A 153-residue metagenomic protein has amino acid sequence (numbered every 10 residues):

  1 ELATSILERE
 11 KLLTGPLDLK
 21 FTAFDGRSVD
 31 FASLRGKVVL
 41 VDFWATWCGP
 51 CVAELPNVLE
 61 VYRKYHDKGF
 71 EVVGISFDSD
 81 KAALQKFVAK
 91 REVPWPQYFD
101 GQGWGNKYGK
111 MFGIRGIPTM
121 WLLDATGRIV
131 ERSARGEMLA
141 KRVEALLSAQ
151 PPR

Functional and structural regions predicted by a protein language model:
E1-R27, A32-R35, K86-A89, P152-R153: N-proximal helix/coil linker or "cap" segments that precede and/or mark the start of modular domains
L17, V39, I117-P118: Short loop/turn microsegments at loop-to-beta-strand junctions
V29-G49, V58: Short active-site neighborhood of thiol/selenol oxidoreductases, capturing the structured segment around
R35-K37, D67, V93, I114: Active-site acidic short loop of glycosyltransferases
A53-E92, G101-K110, K141: Structural microenvironment flanking redox-active thiols in thiol-disulfide oxidoreductases
A89-V93, F99-L146: Thiol/disulfide oxidoreductase modules built on the thioredoxin-like
